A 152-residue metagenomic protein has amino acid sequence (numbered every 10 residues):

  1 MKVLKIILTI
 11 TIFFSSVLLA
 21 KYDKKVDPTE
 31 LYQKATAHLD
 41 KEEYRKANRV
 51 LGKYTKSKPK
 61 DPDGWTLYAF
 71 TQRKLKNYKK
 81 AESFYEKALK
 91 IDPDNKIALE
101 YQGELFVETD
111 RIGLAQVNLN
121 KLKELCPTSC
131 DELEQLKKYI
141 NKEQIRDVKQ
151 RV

Functional and structural regions predicted by a protein language model:
V26-S57: Alpha-helical segment of the N-proximal tetratricopeptide repeat
D27-P28, P62-D63, K96-I97, S129-C130: Helix-start (N-cap) detector for alpha-helical repeat units in TPR-like alpha-solenoids, especially tetratricopeptide
D40-K41, K74-L75, E108-T109, L125 (+1 more regions): Register position in tetratricopeptide repeats
K53-Y54, K87-A88, K121-L122: Canonical positions in the second alpha-helix
S57, I91, L125-T128: Structural marker of alpha-solenoid helical repeat scaffolds
L67, Y101, Q135-Y139: Canonical tetratricopeptide repeat
